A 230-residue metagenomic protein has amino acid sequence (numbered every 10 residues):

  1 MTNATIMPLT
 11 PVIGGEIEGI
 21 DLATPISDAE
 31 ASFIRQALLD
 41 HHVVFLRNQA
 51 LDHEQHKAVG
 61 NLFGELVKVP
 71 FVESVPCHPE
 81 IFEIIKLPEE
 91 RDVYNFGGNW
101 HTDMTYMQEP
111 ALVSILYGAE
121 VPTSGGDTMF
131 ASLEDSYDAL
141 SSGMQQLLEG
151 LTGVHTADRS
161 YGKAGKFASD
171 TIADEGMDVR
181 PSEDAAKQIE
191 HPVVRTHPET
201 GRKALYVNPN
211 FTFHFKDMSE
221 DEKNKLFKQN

Functional and structural regions predicted by a protein language model:
T2-N230: Non-heme Fe(II) oxygenase catalytic core, chiefly the N-lobe of the double-stranded beta-helix
